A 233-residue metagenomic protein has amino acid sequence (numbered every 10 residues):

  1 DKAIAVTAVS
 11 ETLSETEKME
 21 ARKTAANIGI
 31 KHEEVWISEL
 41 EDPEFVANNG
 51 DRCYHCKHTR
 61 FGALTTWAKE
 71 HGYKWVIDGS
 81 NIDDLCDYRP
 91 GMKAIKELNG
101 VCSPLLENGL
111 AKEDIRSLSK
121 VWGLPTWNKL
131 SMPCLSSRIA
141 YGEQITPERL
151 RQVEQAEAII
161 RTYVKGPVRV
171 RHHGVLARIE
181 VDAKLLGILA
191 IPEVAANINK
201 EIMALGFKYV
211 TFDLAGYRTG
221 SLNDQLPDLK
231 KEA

Functional and structural regions predicted by a protein language model:
D1-I4, R151, A158-A233: Peripheral terminal appendages
D1-V121, A177, E193-F207, Q225 (+1 more regions): ATP-dependent adenylation/nucleotidyltransferase module used to activate substrates
V6, V35, D78, K129 (+2 more regions): Residue-level detector of family-conserved "landmark" positions at structurally sensitive sites
C53, L106, A140, D182-K184: A broad detector of the eukaryotic-type serine/threonine protein kinase catalytic domain
C53-C56, L135, L185-L186: Short, thiol/selenol-centered motifs that function as redox-active sites or metal-ligating centers
V76-G79, L135-S136, R169-R171, E180: Short, conserved beta-strand edge motifs with alternating hydrophobic and charged residues
D83-L85, C134, R218-G220: Short, active-site-adjacent cap segments at secondary-structure transitions
L106-L110, R116-I160, P167-V168: Mid-to-C-terminal catalytic subdomains of enzymes that bind/position adenosyl phosphate moieties or nucleic-acid
